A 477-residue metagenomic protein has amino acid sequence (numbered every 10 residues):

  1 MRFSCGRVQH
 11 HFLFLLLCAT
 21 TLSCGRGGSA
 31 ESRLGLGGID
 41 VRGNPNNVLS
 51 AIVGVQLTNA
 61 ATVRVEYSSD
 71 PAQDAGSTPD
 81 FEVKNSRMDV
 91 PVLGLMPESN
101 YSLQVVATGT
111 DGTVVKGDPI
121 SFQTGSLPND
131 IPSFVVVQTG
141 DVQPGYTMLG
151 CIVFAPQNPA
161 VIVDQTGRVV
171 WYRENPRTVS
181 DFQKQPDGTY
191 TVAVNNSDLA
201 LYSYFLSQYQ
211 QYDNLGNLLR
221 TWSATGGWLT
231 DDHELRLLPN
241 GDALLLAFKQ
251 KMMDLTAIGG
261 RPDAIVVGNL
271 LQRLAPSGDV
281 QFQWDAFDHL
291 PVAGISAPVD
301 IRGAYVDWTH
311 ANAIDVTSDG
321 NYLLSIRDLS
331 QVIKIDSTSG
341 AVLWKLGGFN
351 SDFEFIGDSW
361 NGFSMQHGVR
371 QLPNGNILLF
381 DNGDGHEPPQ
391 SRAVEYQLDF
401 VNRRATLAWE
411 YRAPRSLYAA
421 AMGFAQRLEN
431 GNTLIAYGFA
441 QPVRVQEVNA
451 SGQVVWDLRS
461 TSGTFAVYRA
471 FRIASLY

Functional and structural regions predicted by a protein language model:
M1-L13: Bacterial N-terminal signal peptides that target proteins for export
L16-L17: Sec-dependent N-terminal signal peptides of Gram-positive bacterial secreted proteins and lipoproteins
T20-S23: C-terminal motif of bacterial Sec signal peptides marking the signal peptidase cleavage site
G27-G28, Y190: Short, amphipathic alpha-helical segments
G28-L127: Short, surface-exposed linear motifs at loops/turns and structural transition points
V106-Y477: Histidine-/acidic-rich catalytic cores in large beta-rich domains
